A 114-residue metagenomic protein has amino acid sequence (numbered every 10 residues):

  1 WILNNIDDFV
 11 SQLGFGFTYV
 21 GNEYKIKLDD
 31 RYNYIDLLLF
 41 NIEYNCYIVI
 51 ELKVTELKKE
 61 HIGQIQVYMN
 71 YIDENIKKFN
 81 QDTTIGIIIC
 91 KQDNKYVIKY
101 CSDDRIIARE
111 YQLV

Functional and structural regions predicted by a protein language model:
W1-V114: Charged, terminal alpha-helix-loop-beta segments that serve as non-catalytic nucleic-acid engagement and/or assembly
